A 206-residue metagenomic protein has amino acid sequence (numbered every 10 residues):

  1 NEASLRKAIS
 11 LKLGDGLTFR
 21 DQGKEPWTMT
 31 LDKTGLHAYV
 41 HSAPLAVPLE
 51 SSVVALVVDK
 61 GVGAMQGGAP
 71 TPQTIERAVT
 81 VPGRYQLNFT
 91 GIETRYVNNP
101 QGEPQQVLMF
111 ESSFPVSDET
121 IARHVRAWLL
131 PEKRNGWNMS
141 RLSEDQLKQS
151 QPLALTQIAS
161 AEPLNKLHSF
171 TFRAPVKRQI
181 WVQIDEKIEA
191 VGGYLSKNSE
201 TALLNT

Functional and structural regions predicted by a protein language model:
N1-T206: Acidic, low-complexity Ser/Thr/Gly/Pro-rich repeat segments typical of extracellular/periplasmic and surface-exposed
